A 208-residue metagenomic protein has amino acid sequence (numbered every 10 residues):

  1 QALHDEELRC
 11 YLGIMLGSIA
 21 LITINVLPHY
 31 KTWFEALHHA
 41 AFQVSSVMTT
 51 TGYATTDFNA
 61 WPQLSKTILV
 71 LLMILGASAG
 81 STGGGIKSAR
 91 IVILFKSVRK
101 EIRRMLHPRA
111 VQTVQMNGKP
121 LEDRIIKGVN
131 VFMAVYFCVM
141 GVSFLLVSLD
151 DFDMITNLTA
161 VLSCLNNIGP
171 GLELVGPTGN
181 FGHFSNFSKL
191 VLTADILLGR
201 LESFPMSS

Functional and structural regions predicted by a protein language model:
Q1-S208: Membrane-proximal intracellular helices of multi-pass ion channels
